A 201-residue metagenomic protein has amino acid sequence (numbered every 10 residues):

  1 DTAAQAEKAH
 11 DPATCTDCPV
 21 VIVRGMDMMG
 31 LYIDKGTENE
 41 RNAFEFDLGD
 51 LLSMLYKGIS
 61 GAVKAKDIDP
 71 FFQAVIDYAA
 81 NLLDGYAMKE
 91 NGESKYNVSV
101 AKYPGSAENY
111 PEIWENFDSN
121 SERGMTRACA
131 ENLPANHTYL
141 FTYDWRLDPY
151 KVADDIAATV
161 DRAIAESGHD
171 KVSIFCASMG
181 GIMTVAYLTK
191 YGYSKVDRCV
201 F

Functional and structural regions predicted by a protein language model:
D1-F175, M179-F201: N-terminal non-catalytic accessory region
